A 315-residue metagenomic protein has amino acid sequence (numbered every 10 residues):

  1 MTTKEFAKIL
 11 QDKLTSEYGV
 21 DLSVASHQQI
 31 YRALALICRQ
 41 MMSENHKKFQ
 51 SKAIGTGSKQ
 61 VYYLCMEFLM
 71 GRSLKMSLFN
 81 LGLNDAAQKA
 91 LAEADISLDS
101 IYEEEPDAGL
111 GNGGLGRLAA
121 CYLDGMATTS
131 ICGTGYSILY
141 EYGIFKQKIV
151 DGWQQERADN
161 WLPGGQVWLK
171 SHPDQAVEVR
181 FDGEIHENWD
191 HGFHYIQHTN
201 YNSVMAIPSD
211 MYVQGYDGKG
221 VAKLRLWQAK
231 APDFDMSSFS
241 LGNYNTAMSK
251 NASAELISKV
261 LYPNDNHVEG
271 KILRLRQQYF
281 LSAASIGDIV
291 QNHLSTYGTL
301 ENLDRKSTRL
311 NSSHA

Functional and structural regions predicted by a protein language model:
M1-T56, Q60-Y62, M66, R72-N84: Extended, charge-enriched "interface" segments that sit outside catalytic cores
K13, I37, M41, N45 (+5 more regions): Generic, well-ordered alpha-helical scaffold segments in large soluble proteins
A25-M42, E141-L224: Extended, Lys/Arg-enriched charged tracts that mediate electrostatic binding to polyanionic substrates
H46-Q50, G57-S130: Long, structured ligand/cofactor-binding scaffold of large enzymes
A86-A108, L241, T246-E269: Residues forming anionic-ligand binding surfaces in small-molecule and nucleic-acid pockets of primarily soluble enzymes
Y122-D124, T128-Q147: Glycine-rich phosphate/pyrophosphate-binding loops and their adjacent beta-strand/loop elements at enzyme active sites
G218-L256, L275-L294: Carboxylate/His-rich catalytic cores and anion/metal-binding grooves
K306, L310-A315: Single conserved hydrophobic/aromatic residue that forms the stacking wall/gate of nucleotide- or nucleobase-binding
